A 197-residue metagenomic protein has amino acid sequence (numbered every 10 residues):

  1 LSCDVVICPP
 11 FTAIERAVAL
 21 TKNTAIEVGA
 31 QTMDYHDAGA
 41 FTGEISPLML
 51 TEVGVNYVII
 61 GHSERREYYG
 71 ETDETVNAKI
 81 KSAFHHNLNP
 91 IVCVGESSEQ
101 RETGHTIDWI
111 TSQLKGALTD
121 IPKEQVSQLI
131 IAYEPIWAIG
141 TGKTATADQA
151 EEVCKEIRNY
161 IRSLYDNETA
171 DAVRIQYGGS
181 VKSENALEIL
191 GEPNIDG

Functional and structural regions predicted by a protein language model:
L1-A132, I136-G197: Active-site loop-to-helix "anion-binding N-cap" substructures in soluble metabolic enzymes
